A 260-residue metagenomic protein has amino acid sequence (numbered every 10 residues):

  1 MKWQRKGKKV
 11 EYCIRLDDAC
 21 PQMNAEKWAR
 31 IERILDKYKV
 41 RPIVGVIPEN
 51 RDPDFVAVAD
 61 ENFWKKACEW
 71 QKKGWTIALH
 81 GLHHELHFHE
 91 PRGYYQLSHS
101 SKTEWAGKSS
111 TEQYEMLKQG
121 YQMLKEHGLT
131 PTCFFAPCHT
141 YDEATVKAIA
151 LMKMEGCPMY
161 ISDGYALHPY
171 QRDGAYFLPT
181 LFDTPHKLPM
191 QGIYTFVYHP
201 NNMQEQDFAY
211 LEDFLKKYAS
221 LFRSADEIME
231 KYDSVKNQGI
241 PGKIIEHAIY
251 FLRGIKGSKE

Functional and structural regions predicted by a protein language model:
M1-T76: Active-site beta->alpha N-cap acidic-glycine motif
Y12, L16-A19, Y38, H127 (+1 more regions): Catalytic grooves of carbohydrate-active enzymes
D17, I77-H80, F134, I149 (+1 more regions): Conserved, mostly hydrophobic/aromatic
A19-K27, P48-F63, E85-H89, S110 (+4 more regions): Acidic-and-aromatic substrate-binding clefts and catalytic sites of carbohydrate-active enzymes
W28-E32, W64-C68, L117-Y121, V146 (+2 more regions): Generic structural signal for well-ordered alpha-helices, preferentially at hydrophobic/aromatic core positions
P42-V46, G156, N202-E260: C-terminal domain-boundary segment and adjacent tail
H87-S100: Short, flexible, mixed-charge acidic loops at enzyme active sites
E104-F177, Q204, F208: Catalytic domains of cell-wall/extracellular-matrix polysaccharide-remodeling enzymes, centered on de-N-acetylation
